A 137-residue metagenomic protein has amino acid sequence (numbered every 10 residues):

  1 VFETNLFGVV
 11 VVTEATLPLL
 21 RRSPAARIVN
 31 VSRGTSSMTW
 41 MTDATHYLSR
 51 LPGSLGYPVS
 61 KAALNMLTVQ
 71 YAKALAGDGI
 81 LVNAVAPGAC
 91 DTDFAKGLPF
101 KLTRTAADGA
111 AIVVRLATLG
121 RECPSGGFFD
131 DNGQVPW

Functional and structural regions predicted by a protein language model:
V1-E3, R21-A76: Catalytic loop of short-chain dehydrogenase/reductase
F2, V29, N83-V85, F129: Hydrophobic/aromatic beta-strand patches that form the interior of the parallel beta-sheet core in alpha/beta enzyme
T13-E14, V69: A short, exposed helix-loop element centered on a Lys and neighboring polar residues
S32-R33, L81-P87, D91: Conserved SDR Rossmann-fold cofactor-binding beta-strand/turn motif
S37-M41, A89-L98: Short beta-loop-alpha junction of Rossmann-like oxidoreductase domains
A62, G77, A84, T92 (+1 more regions): C-terminal helical subdomain
